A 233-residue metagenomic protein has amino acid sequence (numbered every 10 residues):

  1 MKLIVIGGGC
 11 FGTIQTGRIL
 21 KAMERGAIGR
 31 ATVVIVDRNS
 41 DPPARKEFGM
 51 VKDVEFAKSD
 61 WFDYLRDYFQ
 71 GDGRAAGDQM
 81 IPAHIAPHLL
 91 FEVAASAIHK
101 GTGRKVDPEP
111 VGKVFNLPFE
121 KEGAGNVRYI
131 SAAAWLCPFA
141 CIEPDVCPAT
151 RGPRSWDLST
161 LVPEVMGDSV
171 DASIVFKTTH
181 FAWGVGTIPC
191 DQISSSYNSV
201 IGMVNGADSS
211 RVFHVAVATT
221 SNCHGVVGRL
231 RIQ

Functional and structural regions predicted by a protein language model:
M1-I4, T32, Q79: Structural motif
M1-K21, D37: Glycine-rich adenosine-cofactor-binding loop
G8-T13, P82-F91, A134-P138, R154 (+1 more regions): Gly/Ser/Thr-rich loops at beta-strand to alpha-helix junctions that form or flank small-molecule/cofactor-binding
F11-T16, P42-A44, V226-V227: Short N-terminal binding/cap micro-motifs at the start of the first secondary-structure element
M23, A27-G29, V33-S40: Conserved acidic E/D residue at the C-terminus of a beta-strand in Rossmann-like folds
P43-P118: Phosphate-bearing ligand-interacting subdomains that bind or position ATP/ADP/UDP/GDP/NAD(P) or nucleotide-linked
G123-I201: A conserved mid-domain beta-alpha-beta active-site/ligand-binding segment of alpha/beta enzyme cores
S195-Q233: Extended, charged low-complexity segments that frequently continue into or abut oligomerization scaffolds
